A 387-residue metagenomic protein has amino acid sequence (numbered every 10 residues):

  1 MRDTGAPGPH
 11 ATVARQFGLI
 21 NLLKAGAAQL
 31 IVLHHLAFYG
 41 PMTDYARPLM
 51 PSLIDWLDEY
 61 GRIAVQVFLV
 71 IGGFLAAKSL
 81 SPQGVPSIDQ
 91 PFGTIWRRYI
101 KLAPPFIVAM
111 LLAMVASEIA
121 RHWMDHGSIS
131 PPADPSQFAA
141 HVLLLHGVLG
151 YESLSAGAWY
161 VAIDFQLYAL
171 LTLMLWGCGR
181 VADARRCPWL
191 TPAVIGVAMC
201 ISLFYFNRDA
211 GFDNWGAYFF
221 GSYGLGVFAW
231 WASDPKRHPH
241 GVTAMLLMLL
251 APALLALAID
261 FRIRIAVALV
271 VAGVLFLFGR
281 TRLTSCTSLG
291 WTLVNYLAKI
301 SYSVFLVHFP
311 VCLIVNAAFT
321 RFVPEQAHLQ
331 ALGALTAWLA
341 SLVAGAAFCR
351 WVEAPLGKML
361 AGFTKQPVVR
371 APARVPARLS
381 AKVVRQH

Functional and structural regions predicted by a protein language model:
M1-L19, L33-E59, A77-F92, M174-D183 (+4 more regions): Alpha-helical transmembrane segments in multi-pass integral membrane proteins
R15-F17, S52, W56-L57, R97 (+4 more regions): Membrane-interface helix/loop caps of multi-pass membrane proteins
N21, A25-A28, G72, P104-M110 (+2 more regions): Residues within membrane-spanning alpha-helices of integral membrane proteins, especially the hydrophobic core/packing
A28-H35, A109, C187-F206, M245-P252 (+1 more regions): Small-polar-interrupted transmembrane alpha-helices in polytopic inner-membrane proteins
Q29, I107, L111-V115, I119 (+7 more regions): Generic alpha-helical transmembrane segments of integral inner-membrane proteins, especially permease/transport modules
P51-L53, F92, L102-I163, L269-G279: Membrane-interface helix-loop-helix regions
L102, V142-S202, F348: Hydrophobic alpha-helical segments with transmembrane-like composition
